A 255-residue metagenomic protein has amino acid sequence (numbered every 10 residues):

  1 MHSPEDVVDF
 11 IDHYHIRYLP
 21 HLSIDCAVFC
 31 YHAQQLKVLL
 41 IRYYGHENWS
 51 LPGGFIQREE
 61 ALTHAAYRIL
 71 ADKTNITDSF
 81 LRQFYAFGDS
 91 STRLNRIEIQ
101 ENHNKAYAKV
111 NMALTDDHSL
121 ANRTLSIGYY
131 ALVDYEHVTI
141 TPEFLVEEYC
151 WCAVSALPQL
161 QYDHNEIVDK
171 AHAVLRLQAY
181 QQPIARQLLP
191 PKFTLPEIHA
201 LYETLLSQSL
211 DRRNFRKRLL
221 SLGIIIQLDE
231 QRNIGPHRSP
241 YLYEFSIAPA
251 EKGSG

Functional and structural regions predicted by a protein language model:
E5-V7, I11-W49: N-terminal strand-loop-strand
Y14-H15, D117, E230-G235: Short proline/glycine-enriched turn/loop segments at secondary-structure junctions
Q35-F80, F84-T92, L177-A200: Conserved Nudix-box catalytic region and its N-terminal flanking loop in Nudix hydrolases and closely related
H64, D72-V138, Q178-A185, G223-I226: Active-site segment of metal-dependent pyrophosphate-handling enzymes, primarily the Nudix hydrolase catalytic core
R123-L175, P191-P196, N214-F215, G223: NUDIX/MutT-family hydrolases
A200-S209: Short helix-coil junctions and helix-kink-helix linkers
S209-Q227: Charge-enriched amphipathic alpha-helical scaffolds
Q227-G255: Long, intrinsically disordered, low-complexity Ser/Thr/Pro-rich regulatory/activation regions of nuclear proteins
